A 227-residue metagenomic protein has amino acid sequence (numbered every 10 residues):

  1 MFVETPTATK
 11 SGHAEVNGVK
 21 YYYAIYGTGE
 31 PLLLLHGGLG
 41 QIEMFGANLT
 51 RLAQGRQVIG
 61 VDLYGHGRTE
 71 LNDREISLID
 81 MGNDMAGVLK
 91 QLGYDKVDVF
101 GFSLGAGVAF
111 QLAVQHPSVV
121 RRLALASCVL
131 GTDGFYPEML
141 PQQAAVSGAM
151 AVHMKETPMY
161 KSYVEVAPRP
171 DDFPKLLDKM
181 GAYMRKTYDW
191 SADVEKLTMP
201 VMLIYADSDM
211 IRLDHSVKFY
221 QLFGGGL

Functional and structural regions predicted by a protein language model:
F2-K20: N-terminal cap/lid segment of alpha/beta-hydrolase-fold proteins
V19-E70: Conserved HGGG/HGGXW glycine-rich cap/lid loop of the alpha/beta-hydrolase fold
M44-G46, T69-E75, G134-P137, D214: Conserved catalytic-core motifs of eukaryotic protein kinase domains, centered on the activation segment
T50, Y205-L227: Conserved loop-alpha-helix segment in the C-terminal half of the alpha/beta-hydrolase fold that carries the catalytic
G60-F100: Active-site loop/oxyanion-hole signature of alpha/beta-hydrolase fold enzymes
G107-Q115, R121-Y160: Flexible "cap/lid" loop of the alpha/beta hydrolase fold
L177-D193: Active-site nucleophile elbow and catalytic-triad environment of alpha/beta-hydrolase enzymes
L197, L203-Y205: Short beta-strand/loop motif that positions the catalytic acidic residue of the alpha/beta-hydrolase fold
